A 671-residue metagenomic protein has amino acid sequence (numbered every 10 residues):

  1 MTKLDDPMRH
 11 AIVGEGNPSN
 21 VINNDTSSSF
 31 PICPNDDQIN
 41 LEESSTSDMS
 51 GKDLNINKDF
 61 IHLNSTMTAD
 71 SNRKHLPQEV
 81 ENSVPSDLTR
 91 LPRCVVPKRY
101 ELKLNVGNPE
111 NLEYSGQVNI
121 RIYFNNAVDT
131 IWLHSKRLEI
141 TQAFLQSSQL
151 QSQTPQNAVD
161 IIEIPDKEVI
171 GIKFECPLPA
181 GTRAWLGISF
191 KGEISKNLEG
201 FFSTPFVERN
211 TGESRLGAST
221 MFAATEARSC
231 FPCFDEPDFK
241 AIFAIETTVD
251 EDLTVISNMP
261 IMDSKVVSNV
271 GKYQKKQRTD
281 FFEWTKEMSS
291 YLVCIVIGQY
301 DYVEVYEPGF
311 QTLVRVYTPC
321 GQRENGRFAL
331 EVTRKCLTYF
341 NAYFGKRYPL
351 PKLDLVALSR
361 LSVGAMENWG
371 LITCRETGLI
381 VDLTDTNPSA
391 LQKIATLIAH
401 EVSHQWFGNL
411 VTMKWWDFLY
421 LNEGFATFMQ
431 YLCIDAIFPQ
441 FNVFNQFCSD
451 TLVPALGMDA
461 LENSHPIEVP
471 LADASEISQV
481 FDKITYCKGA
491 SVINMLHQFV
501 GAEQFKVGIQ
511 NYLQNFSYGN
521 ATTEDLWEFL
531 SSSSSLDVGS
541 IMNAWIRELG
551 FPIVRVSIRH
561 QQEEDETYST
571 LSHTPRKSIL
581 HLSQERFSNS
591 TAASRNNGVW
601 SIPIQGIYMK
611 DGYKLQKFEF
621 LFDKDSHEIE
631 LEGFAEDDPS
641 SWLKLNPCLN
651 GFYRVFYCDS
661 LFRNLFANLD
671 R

Functional and structural regions predicted by a protein language model:
M1-Q117, T211-G217, P237, G539: N-terminal, polar/Ser/Thr-rich
S83, V128-A158, V599-S601, Q605-Y608: Solvent-exposed beta-hairpin/edge-strand motifs
S115-S135: Ligand-binding face of N-terminal immunoglobulin V-set domains in extracellular IgSF glycoproteins
R121, I170, L178, L186-E304: Extended, low-hydrophobicity, Ser/Thr/Pro/Gly-biased non-transmembrane segments
E139-E208, Q274, I629-D637: A surface-exposed beta-strand-loop module
T154-P179, G217-M221, T225-R228, E376-L397: Aromatic/His-enriched, Gly/Pro-containing loop or helix-boundary segments that lie immediately adjacent to catalytic
S219, F282, F310-E585, T591: Hydrophobic alpha-helical and helix-loop surface patches within well-folded domains that function as non-catalytic
P552-C648: Long, His/Glu/Asp-enriched segments that create or flank divalent metal/ion-associated functional microenvironments
